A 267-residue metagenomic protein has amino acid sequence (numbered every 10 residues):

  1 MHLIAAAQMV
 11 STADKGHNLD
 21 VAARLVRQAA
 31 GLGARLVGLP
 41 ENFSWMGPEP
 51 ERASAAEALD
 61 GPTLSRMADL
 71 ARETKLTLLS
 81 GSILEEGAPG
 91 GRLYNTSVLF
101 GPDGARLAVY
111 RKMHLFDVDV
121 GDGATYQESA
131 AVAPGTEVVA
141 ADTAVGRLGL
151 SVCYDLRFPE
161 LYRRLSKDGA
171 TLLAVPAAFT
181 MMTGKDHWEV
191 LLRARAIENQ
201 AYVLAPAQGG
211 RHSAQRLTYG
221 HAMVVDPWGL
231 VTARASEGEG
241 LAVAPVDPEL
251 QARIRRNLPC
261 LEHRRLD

Functional and structural regions predicted by a protein language model:
M1-A5: Extreme N-terminal starter segment of soluble prokaryotic enzymes
Q8-K15: Short polar catalytic/cofactor-binding loops
K15, A23-P102, V109-R111, F179-R195 (+1 more regions): Cys-nucleophile CN-hydrolase/nitrilase-fold catalytic domain and related Cys-dependent amidase chemistry that acts on
H17-Q28, R157-R163: Short, acidic/polar
L59-L79, R147, C153-A242: CN hydrolase (nitrilase-like) catalytic-core segments centered on the catalytic cysteine and neighboring Lys/Glu
S80-S82, T96-L99, V139-A141, A222-V224 (+1 more regions): Short beta-strand scaffold segments in enzyme catalytic cores
A88-D168, M181-V190, R256-C260: Active-site catalytic loop in hydrolytic enzyme cores
E249-D267: A conserved C-terminal secondary-structure "cap"
